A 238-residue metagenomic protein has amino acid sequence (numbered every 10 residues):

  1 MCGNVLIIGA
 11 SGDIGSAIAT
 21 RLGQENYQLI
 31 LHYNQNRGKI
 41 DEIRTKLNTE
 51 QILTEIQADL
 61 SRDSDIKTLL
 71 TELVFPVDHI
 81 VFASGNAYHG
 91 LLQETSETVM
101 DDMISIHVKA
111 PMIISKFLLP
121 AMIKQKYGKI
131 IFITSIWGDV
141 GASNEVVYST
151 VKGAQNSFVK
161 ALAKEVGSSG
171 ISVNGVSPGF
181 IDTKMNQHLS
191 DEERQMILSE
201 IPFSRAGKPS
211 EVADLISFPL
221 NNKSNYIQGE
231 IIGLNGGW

Functional and structural regions predicted by a protein language model:
S11-G12: Conserved glycine-rich cofactor-binding loop
Y88-L92, V99-I104, N186, I197: Substrate-binding pocket helix/loop in short-chain dehydrogenase/reductase
M112, Y127, R205-L234: C-terminal substrate-recognition "lid" of short-chain dehydrogenase/reductases
S115, V151: Active-site helix of classical SDR
P120, K164-E165, N225: Alpha-helical segment proximal to the catalytic Tyr-Lys
S135: Residue(s) in the substrate-gating loop at a strand-loop-helix junction that position the organic substrate next
G167, S172, I227-G229: Short, small/polar-rich loop/turn modules that mediate ligand/substrate recognition or access, typified
